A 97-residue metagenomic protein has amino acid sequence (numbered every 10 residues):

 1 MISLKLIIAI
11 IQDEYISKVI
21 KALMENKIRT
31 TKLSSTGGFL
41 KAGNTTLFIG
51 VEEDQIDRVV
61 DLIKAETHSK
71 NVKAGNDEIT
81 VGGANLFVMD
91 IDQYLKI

Functional and structural regions predicted by a protein language model:
M1-I97: Positively charged, small/polar-rich N-terminal and surface patches that mediate targeting and assembly and bind
